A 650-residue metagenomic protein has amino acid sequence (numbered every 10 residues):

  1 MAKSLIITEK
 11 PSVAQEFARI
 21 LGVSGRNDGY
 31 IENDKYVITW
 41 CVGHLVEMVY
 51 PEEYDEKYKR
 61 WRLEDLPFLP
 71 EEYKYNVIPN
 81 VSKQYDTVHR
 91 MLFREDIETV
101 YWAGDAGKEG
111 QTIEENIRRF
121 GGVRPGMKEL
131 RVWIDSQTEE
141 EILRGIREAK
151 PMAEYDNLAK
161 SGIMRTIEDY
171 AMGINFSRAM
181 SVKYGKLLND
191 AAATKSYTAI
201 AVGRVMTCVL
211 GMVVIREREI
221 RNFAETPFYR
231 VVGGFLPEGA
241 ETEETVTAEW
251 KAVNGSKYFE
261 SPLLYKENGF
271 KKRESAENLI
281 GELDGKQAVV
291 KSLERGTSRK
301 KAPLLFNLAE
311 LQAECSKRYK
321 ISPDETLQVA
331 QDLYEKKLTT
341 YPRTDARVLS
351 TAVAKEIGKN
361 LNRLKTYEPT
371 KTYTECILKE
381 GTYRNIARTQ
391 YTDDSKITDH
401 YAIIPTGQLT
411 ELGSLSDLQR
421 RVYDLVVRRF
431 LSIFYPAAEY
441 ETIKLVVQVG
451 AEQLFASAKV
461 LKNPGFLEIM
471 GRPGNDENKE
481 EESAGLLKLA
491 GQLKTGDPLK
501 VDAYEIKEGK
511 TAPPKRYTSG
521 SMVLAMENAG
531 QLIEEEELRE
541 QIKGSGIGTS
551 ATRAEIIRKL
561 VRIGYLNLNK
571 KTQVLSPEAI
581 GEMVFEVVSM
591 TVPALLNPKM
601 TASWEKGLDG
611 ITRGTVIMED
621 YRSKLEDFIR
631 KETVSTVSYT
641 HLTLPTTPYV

Functional and structural regions predicted by a protein language model:
M1-M180, F270, I386, P513: Intrinsically disordered, low-complexity regulatory segments
A2-L5, V81, L92, E98 (+9 more regions): Basic, low-complexity terminal or inter-domain segments flanking catalytic cores
V13, N80-V88, A106-I117, T138-I142 (+17 more regions): Helical mechanochemical/support elements of P-loop NTPase systems and associated helical scaffolds
D28-D55, V209-K257, I433-G485: Structured, non-catalytic alpha/beta "coupling" segments that mediate domain-domain communication and provide generic
R144-R230: C-terminal or mid-to-C-terminal helical accessory/interaction module adjacent to the motor/catalytic core
E225-A240, V246-A248, V289, L293-P323 (+1 more regions): C-terminal accessory/connector segments of nucleic-acid motor ATPases
E260-L304, Q312: Metal- or metallocofactor-binding catalytic centers and their adjacent structured scaffolds across diverse enzyme
